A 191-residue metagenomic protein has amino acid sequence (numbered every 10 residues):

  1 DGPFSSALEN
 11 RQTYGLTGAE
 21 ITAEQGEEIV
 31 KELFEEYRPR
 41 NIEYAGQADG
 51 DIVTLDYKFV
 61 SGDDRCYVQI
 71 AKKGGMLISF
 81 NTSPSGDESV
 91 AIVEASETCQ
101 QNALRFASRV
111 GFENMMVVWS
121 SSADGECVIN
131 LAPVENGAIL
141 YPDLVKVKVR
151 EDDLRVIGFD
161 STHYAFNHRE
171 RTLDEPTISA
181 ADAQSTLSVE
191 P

Functional and structural regions predicted by a protein language model:
D1-P191: Long, terminal "pre-/pro-" and other extracytoplasmic accessory regions that lie outside the mature folded/catalytic
